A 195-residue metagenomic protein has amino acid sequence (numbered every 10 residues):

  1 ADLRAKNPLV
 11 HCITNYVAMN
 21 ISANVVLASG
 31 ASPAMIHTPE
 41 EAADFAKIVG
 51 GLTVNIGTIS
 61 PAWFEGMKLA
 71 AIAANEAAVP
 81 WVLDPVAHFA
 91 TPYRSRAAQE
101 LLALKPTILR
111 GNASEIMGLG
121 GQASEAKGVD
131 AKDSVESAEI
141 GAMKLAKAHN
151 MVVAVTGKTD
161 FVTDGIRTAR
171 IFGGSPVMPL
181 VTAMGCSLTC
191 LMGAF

Functional and structural regions predicted by a protein language model:
A1-M35: Glycine-rich phosphate/adenosyl-contacting loop at the front of the ribokinase-like
G30, E76-A78, N150: Glycine-centered short loops/turns at secondary-structure junctions
P33-E41, A62-M67: Glycine-rich, highly charged phosphate/nucleotide-binding loops
V49: An anion/phosphate-binding loop that grips the pyrophosphate of nucleotide cofactors and donors
N55, W63-N112: Glycine/small-residue-rich loop that forms an oxyanion/phosphate-binding "nest" at active or ligand-binding sites
P92-T168: Conserved phosphate/ATP/ADP-binding segment of small-molecule kinases
G118, T182-F195: Short, small-residue alpha-helix embedded
M143, A169-T182: Short pre-catalytic strand/loop immediately N-terminal to key active-site residues, enriched for Gly-Thr
